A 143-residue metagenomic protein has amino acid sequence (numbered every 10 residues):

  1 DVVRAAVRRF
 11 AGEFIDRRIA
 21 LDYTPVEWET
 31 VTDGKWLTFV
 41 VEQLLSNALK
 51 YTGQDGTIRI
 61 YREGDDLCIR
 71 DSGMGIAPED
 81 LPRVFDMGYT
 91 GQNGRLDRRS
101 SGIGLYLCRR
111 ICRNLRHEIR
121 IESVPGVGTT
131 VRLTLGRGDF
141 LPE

Functional and structural regions predicted by a protein language model:
E13-D22: Short conserved segments within the C-terminal catalytic ATPase subdomain
P25, E29-T32: Conserved micro-motifs of the catalytic ATP-binding
A48-L49: Short helix-loop "hinge" at the ATP-lid/N-box region of the Bergerat-fold HATPase_c
D55-D66: Short beta-strand/loop element within the Bergerat-fold HATPase_c
D71: Acidic ATP/Mg2+-coordinating residue in the GHKL
I76-Y89: Short conserved segment of the HATPase_c
R116-H117: Conserved glycine-rich
